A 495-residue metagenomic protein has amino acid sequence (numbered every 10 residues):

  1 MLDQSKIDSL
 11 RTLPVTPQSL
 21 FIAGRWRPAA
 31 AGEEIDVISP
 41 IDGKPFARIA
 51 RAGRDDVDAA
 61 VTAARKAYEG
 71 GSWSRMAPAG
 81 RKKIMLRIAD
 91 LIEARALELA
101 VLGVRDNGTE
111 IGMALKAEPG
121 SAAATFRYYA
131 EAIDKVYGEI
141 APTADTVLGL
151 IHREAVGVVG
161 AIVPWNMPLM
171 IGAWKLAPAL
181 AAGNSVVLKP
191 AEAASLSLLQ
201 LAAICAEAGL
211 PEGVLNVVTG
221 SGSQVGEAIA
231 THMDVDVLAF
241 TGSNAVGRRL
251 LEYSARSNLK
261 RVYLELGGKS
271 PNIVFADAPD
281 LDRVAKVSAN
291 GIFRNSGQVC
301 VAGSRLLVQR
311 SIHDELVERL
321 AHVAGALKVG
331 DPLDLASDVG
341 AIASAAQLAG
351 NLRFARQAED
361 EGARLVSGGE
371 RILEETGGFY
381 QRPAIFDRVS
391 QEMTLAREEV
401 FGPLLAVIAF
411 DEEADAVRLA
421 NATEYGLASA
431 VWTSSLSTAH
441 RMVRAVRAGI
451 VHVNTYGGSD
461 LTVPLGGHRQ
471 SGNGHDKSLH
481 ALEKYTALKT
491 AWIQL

Functional and structural regions predicted by a protein language model:
M1-I41, A67, E370: Hydrophobic face of amphipathic alpha-helices that form TPR/SEL1-like repeat modules and related alpha-solenoid
G43, R81, G103, F126 (+9 more regions): Residue-level signal for inorganic ion chemistry
K44-A47, V235, R371-L373, Y380-L495: Conserved C-terminal structural/oligomerization subdomain of aldehyde/semialdehyde dehydrogenase
P45-A52, E69-W73, A161, N272-A276 (+5 more regions): Short, well-ordered beta-strand elements within core beta-sheets of diverse protein domains
F46-V136: Glycine-rich loop-to-alpha-helix module at the N-terminal edge of alpha/beta enzyme cores
Y137-R283, F410: Rossmann-like NAD(P) dinucleotide-binding subdomain of oxidoreductase/dehydrogenase enzymes
S185-V187, L365, I450: A short hydrophobic/small-residue beta-strand
V237, A245-S390, V453: ALDH superfamily catalytic-core signature
